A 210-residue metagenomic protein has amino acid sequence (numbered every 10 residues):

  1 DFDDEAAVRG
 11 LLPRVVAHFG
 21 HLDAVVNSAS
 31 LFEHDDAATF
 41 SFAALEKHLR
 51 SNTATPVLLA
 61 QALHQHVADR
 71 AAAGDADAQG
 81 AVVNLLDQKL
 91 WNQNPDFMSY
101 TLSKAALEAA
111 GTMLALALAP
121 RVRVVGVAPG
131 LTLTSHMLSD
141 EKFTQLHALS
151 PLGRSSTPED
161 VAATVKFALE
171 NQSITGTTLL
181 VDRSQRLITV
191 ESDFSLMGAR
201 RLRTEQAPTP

Functional and structural regions predicted by a protein language model:
D1-E5: Rossmann-fold cofactor-recognition segment
H21-D23, E108, A117-T132, I174-V181: Conserved Rossmann-fold SDR core element
S28-H34, S184: Conserved NAD(P)H cofactor-binding loop of Rossmann-fold oxidoreductase domains
D36-L49, L146: Substrate-binding pocket helix/loop in short-chain dehydrogenase/reductase
A60-Q61, T112: A short, exposed helix-loop element centered on a Lys and neighboring polar residues
A68-A106, G111-A119, L131: Catalytic loop of short-chain dehydrogenase/reductase
E159-V181, R186-L187, S192-D193: C-terminal substrate-recognition "lid" of short-chain dehydrogenase/reductases
